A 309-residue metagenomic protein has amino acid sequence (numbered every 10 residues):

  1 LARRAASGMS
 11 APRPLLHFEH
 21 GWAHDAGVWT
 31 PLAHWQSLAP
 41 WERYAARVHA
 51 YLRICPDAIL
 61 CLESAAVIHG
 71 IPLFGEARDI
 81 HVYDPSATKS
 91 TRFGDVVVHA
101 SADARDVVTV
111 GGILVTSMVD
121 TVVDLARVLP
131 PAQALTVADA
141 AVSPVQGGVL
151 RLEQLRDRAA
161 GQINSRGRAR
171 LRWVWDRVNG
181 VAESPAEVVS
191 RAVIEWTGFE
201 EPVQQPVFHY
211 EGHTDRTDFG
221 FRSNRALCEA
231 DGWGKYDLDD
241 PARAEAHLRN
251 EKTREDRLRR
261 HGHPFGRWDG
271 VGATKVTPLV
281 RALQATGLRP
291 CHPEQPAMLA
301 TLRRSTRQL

Functional and structural regions predicted by a protein language model:
L1-G167, P290-L309: Short gly/ser-rich loop at a beta-strand->alpha-helix junction or flexible surface loop bordering the NTP-binding
R4-G8, P14, S143-L309: Surface segments flanking catalytic/ligand-binding clefts of nucleic-acid enzymes
